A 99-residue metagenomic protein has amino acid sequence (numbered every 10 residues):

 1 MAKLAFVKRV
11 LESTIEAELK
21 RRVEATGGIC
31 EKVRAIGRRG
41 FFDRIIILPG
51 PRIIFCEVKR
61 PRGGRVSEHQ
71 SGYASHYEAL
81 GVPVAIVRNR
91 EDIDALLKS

Functional and structural regions predicted by a protein language model:
M1-S99: Catalytic phosphate/metal-binding cores of nucleic-acid and nucleotide-processing enzymes, i.e., regions that mediate
